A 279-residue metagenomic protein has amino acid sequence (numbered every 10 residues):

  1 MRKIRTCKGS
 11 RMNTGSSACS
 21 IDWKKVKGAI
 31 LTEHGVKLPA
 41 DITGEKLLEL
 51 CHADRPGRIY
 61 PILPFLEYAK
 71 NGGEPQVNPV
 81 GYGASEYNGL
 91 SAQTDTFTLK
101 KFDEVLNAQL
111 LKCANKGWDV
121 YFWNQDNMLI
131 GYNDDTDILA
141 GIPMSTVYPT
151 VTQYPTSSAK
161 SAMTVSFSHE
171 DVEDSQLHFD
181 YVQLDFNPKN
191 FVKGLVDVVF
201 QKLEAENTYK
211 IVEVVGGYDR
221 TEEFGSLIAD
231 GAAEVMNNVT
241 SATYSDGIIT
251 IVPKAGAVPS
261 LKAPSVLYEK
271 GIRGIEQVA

Functional and structural regions predicted by a protein language model:
M1-T96, A140-S158: Solvent-exposed edge beta-strands and adjacent loop segments that serve as assembly or binding interfaces
E67-L139: Structured, beta-strand-rich domain cores that present glycine/charged loop surfaces used to bind extended ligands
E67-P75, W123-D174, V278: Short beta-strand and beta-hairpin "edge-sheet" elements
L110-W118, Q183-P188, V258-G271: Extended Gly/Ser/Thr-rich low-complexity repeat segments, especially those forming or decorating extracellular
V172-V182, F186: Extracellular polysaccharide-targeting segments
L184-T208: Beta-strand-rich domain onsets/edges
K202-E223: Beta-strand-rich structural segments
T221-A279: The feature marks long extracellular or luminal low-complexity segments
